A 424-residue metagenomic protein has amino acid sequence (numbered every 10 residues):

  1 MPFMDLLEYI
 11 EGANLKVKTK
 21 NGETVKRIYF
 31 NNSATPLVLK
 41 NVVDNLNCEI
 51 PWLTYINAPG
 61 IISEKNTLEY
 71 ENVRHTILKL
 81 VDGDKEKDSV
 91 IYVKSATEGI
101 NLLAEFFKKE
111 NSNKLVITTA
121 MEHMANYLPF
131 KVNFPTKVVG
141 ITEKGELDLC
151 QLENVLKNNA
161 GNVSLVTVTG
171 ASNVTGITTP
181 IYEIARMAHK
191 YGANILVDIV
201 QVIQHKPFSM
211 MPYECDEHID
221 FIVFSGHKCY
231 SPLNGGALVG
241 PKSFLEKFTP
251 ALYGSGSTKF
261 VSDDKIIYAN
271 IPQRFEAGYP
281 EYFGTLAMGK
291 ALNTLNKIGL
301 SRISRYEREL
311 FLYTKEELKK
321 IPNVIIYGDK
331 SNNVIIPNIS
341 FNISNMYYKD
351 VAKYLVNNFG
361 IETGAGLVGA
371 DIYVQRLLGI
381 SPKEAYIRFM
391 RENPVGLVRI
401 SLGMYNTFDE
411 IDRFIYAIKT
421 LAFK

Functional and structural regions predicted by a protein language model:
M1-K424: Pyridoxal 5′-phosphate
